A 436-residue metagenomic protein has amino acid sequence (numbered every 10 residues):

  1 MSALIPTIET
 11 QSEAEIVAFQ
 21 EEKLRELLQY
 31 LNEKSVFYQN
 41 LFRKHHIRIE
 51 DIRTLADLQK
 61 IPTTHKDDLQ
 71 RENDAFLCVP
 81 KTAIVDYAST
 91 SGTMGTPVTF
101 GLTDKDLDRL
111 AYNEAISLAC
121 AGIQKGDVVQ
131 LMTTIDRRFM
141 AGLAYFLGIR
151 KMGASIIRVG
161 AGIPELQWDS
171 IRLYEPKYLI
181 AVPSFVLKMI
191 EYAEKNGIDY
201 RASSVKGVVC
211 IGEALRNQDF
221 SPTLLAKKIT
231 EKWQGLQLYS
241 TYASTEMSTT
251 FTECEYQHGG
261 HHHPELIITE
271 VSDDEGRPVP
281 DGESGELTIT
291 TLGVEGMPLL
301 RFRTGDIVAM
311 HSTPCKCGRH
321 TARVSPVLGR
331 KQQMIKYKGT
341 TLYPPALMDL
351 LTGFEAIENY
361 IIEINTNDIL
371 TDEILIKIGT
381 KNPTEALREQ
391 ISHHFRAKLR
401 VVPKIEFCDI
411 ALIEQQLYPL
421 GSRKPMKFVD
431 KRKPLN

Functional and structural regions predicted by a protein language model:
M1-S89, G95-Y112, I116, C120 (+5 more regions): Nucleotide 5′-phosphate-binding alpha/beta core
S2-P6, T64-W233, F251-Y256, F407: Active-site phosphate/ATP/adenylate-binding loop shared across adenylate-forming ligases
N32, R150, H263: Anion (oxyanion) recognition and catalysis
F37, L41, L166, K188-M189 (+2 more regions): Phosphate- and divalent-cation-binding pockets in alpha/beta enzyme and binding domains that engage nucleotide-derived
I156, L238, T269, Y360-I362 (+1 more regions): Generic structural signal for residues in well-ordered beta-strands
P164-L166, E246-M247, A411-Q416: A short acidic, often aromatic-flanked loop/helix-cap motif at beta-alpha or helix-coil junctions that lines enzyme
L179, T288-V401, R423: AMP-binding/adenylate-forming catalytic core of the ANL superfamily
N217-P314: Conserved AMP-binding/adenylate-forming
